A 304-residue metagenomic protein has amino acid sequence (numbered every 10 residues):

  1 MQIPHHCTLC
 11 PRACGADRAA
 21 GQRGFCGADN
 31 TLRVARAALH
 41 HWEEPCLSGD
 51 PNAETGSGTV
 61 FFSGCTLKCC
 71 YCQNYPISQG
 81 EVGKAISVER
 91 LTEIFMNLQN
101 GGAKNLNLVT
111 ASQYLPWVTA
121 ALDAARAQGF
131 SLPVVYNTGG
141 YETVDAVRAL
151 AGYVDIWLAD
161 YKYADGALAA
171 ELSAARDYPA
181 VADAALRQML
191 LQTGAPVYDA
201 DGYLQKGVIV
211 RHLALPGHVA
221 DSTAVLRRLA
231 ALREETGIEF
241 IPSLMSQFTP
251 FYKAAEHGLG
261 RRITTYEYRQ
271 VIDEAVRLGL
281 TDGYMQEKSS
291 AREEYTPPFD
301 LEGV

Functional and structural regions predicted by a protein language model:
M1-Q22, A195-V304: Auxiliary Fe-S-binding modules of radical SAM enzymes
M1-T66, C70, N74-Q79, F299: N-terminal [4Fe-4S]-dependent radical SAM core
C69-N74, G80-A85, V118-A121, A146-V147: Short, conserved acidic/polar surface loops in the N-terminal third of protein domains
P76-N105, E274: Conserved alpha-helical substructure of the radical SAM core
Q79-V82, L108, G283-Q286: Residue-level detector of family-conserved "landmark" positions at structurally sensitive sites
K84, V88, A175, P179 (+1 more regions): Flexible, glycine- and charge-enriched loops at secondary-structure boundaries
S87, Q113-Y114, S290-A291: Positions that flank functional sites
E93-H257: Conserved AdoMet/S-adenosylmethionine-binding subsite of the radical SAM
